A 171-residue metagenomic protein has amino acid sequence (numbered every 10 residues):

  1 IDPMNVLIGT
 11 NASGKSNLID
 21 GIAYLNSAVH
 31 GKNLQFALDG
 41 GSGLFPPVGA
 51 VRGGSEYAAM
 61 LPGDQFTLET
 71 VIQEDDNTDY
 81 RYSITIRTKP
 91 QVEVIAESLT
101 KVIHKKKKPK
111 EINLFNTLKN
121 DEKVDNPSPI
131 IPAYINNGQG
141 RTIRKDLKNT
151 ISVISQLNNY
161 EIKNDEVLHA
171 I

Functional and structural regions predicted by a protein language model:
I1-Q65: Pre-Walker A-like glycine/lysine-rich segment at the N-terminus of P-loop NTPase domains
G63-T67, D79-R81: Short connector loops at helix/strand junctions that flank enzyme active sites, especially segments positioning acidic
L68-D75: Short beta-strand segments that buttress and anchor functional surface loops
D75-I171: Electropositive, glycine-dotted interaction segments that contact anionic polymers or phosphate-rich ligands
